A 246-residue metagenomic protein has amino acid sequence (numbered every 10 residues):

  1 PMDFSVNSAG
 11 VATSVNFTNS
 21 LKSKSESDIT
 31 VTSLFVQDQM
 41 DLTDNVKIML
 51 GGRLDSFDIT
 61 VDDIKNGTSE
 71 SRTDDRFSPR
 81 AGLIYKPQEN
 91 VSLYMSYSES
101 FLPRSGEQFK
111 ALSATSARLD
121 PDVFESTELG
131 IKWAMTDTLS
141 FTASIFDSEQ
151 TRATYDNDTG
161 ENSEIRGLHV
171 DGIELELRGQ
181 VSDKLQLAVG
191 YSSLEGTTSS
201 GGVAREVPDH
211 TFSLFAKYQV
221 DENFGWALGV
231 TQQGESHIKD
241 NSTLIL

Functional and structural regions predicted by a protein language model:
P1, T127-L129, S213: Glycine-rich, charged/polar anion/phosphate-binding loops that engage phosphate groups from diverse ligands
P1-D3, T60-G67, S105-A114, R152-E161 (+2 more regions): Outer-membrane beta-barrel translocator domains and adjoining extracellular loop/strand segments of Gram-negative
P1-K22, A114-R118, D156-E164: Surface-exposed loop/turn segments flanking beta-strands in extracellular/periplasmic regions
N7-S20, F124-E128, G172, E176 (+1 more regions): Short C-terminal domain-edge/linker segments immediately following a structured domain
K24-T30, G67-D75, A114-V123, N162-V170 (+2 more regions): Replace "Gram-negative outer membrane beta-barrel proteins" with "bacterial and organellar outer membrane beta-barrel
S25-Q150, Q180-S182, G190-E195, K217-N223: Structural signature of Gram-negative outer-membrane beta-barrels, strongest in the C-terminal barrel of TonB-dependent
T43-D44, S140, I145-E149, E164-N241: Gram-negative outer-membrane beta-barrel transporters
